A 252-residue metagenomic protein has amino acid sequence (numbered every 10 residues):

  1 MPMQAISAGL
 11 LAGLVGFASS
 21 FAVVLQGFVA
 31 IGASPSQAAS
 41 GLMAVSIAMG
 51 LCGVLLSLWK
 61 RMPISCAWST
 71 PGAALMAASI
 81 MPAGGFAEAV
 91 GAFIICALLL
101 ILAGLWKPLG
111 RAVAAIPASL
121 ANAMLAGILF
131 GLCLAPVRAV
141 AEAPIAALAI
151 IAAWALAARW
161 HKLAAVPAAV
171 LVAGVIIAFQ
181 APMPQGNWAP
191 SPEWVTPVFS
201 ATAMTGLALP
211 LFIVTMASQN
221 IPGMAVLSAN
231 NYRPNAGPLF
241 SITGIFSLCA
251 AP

Functional and structural regions predicted by a protein language model:
P2, F28-L55, L211-P252: Membrane-embedded helical hairpins/re-entrant loop segments and their flanking transmembrane helices within multi-pass
I6-G16, A165, W194-M224, L239: Hydrophobic, membrane-embedded alpha-helices of multi-pass small-molecule transporters
L10-L14, L99, I116-L120, V140 (+2 more regions): Hydrophobic alpha-helical transmembrane segments of multi-pass membrane proteins
F21-V24, A74-A78, L132-A135, A217-P234: Short helical (or helix-break) motifs at transmembrane helix termini and adjacent helical loops in multi-pass membrane
F28-S34, P182-V198: Membrane-interface helix termini and inter-helical loops of multi-pass transporters
S36-S40, A44-L109: Membrane helical hairpin/interfacial module
K60-A73, V113-A121, L163, P234-P238: Short, non-helical or kinked segments that cap or interrupt transmembrane helices
I80-P184: Membrane-embedded alpha-helical modules
